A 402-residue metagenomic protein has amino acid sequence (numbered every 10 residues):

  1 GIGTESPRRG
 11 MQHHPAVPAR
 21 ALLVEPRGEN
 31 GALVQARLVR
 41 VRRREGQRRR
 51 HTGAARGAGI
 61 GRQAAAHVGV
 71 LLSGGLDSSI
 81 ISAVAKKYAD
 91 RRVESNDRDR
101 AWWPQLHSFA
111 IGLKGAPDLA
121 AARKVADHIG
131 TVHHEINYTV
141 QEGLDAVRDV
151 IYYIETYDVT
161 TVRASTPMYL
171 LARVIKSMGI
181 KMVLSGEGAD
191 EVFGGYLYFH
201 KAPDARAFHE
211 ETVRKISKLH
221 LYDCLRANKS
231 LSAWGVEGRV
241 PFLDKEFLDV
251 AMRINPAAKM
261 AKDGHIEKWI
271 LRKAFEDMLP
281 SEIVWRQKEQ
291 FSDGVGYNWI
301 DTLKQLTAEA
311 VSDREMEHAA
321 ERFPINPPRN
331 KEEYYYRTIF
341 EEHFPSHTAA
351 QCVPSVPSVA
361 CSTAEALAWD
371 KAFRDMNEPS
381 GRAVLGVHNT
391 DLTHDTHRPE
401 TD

Functional and structural regions predicted by a protein language model:
G1-T52, I60: N-terminal segments that mediate ammonia production and transfer in glutamine-dependent amidotransferase systems
P18-A19, Q105, Q287: A generic structural signal for well-ordered coil/turn residues at beta-strand boundaries that shape enzyme active-site
G31-Q35, P280-Q290: Conserved S-adenosyl-L-methionine
V41-L279, D293-E309, M316-D402: ATP-dependent adenylate-handling active sites, centered on carboxylate activation for C-N bond formation
